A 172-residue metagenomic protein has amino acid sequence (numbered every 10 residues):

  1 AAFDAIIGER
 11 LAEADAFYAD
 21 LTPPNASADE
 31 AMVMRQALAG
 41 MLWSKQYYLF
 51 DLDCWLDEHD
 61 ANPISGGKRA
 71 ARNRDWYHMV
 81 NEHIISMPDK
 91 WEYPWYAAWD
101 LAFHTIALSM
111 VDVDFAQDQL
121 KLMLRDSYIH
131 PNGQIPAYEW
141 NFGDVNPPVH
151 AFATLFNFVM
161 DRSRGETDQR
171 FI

Functional and structural regions predicted by a protein language model:
R10, D15-T22: Contiguous transmembrane helix-bundle modules in multi-pass membrane proteins
T22-R170: Substrate-binding groove/exosite segments of carbohydrate-active enzymes
